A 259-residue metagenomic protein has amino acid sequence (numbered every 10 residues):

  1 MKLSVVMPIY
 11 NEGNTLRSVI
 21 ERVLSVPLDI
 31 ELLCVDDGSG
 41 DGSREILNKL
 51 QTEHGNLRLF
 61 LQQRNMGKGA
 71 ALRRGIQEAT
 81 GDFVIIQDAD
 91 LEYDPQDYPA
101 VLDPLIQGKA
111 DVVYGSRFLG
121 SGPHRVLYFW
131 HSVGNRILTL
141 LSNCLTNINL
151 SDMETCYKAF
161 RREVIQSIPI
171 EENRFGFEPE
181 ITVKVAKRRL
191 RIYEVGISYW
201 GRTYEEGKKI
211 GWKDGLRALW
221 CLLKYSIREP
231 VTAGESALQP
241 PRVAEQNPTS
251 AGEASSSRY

Functional and structural regions predicted by a protein language model:
K2-S4, E31, E180: Cell-envelope/extracellular polymer assembly enzymes that use nucleotide-activated donors
E12-S25: Short, well-formed alpha-helical segments that are part of the catalytic scaffolds of diverse glycosyltransferases
E12-T15, S39, K68, D94: Donor nucleotide-sugar binding loop of glycosyltransferases
I30-L33, R44-E78: Conserved donor nucleotide-binding strand/loop of the catalytic core
D36-E45, L91: A conserved acidic beta->alpha catalytic loop
Q62-E78, F83, P95-F175, W200-C221: Acceptor/aglycone-binding surface of glycosyltransferases and processive sugar-polymer synthases
L145-I148, I170-Y259: Hydrophobic helical membrane-anchoring modules
